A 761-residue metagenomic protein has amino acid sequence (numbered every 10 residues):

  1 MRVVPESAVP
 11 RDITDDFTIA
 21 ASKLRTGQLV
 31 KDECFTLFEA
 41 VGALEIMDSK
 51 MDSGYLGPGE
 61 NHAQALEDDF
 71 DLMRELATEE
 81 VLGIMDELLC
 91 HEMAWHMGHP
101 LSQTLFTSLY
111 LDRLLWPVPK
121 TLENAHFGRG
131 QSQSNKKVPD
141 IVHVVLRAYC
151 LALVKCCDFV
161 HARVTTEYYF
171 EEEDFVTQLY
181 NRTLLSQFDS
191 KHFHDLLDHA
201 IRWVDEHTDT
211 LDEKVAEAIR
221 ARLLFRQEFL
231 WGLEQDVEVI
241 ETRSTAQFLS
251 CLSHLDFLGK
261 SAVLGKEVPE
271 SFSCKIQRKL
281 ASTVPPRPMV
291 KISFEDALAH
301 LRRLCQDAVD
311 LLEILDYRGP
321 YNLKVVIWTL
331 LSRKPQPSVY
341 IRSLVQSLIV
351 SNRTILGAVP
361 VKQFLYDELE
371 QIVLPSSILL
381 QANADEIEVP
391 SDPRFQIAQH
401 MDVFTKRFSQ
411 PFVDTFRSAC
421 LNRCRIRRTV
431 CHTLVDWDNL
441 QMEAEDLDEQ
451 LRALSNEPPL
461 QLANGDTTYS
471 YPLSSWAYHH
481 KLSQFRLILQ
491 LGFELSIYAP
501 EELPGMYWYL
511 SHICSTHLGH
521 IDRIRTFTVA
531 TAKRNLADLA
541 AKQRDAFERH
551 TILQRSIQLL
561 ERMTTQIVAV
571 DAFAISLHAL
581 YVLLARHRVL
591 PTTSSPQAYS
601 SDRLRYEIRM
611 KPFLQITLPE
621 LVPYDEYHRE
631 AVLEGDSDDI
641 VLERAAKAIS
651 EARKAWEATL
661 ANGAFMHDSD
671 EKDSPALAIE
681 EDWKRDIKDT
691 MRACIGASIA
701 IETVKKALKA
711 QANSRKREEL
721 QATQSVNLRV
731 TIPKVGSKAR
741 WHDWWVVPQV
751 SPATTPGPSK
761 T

Functional and structural regions predicted by a protein language model:
M1-T761: Extended alpha-helical scaffold/coiled-coil
